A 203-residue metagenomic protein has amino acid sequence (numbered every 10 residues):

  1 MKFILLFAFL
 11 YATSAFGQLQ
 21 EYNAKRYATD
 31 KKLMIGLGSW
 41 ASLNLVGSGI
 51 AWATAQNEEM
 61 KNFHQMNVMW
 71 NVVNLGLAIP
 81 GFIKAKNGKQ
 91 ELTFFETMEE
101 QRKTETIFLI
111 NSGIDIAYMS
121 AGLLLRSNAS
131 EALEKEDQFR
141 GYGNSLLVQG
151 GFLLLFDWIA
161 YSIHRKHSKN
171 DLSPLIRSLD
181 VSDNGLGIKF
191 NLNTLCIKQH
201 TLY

Functional and structural regions predicted by a protein language model:
M1-K2: N-terminal hydrophobic targeting signals that begin at the initiator methionine
L5, A53-Q56: A general, composition-driven signal for non-globular sequence regions
L5-L10, F16-G36, I83, N87-I110 (+2 more regions): Replace "edges of transmembrane helices
A15, V46, V68, V72-V73 (+2 more regions): Extended aliphatic helical segments
Y27-I35, Q56-L75, R102-I107: Transmembrane alpha-helix entry/boundary detector in multi-pass membrane proteins
A41, S48-A51, M60-H64, V68-N71 (+8 more regions): Small-residue hotspots
V46-T54, G76-I83, S120, S162-K166: Sec/Tat-exported extracytoplasmic proteins
